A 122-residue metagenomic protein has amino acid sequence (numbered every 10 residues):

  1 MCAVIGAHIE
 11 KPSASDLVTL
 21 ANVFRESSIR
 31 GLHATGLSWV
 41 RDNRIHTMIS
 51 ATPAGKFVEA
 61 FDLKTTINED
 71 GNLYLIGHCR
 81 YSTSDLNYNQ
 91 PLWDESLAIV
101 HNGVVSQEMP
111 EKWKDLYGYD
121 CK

Functional and structural regions predicted by a protein language model:
M1-K122: Conserved short alpha-helical segments that host acidic/polar catalytic motifs at enzyme active sites
